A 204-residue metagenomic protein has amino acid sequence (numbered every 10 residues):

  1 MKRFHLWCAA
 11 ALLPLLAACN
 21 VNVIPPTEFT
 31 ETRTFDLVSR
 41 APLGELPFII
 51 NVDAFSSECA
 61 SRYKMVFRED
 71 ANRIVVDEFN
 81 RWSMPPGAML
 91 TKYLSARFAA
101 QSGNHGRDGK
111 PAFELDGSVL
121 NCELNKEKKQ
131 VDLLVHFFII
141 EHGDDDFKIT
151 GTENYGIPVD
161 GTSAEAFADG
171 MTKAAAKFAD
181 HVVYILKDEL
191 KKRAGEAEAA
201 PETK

Functional and structural regions predicted by a protein language model:
M1-C19: Sec-dependent bacterial lipoprotein signal peptides
C19-M84, E189-K204: A structural "domain/chain start" motif
N20-T34, A96, A100-K148, V159-G161: Surface-exposed short loop/turn segments
A71-R81, G143-Y184: Short secondary-structure boundary motifs at beta->alpha junctions and helix caps
N72-G103: Mid-chain, structured segments of secreted extracytoplasmic proteins
S95-A99, A179, V183-K187: Short amphipathic alpha-helical signal-transduction/dimerization elements
